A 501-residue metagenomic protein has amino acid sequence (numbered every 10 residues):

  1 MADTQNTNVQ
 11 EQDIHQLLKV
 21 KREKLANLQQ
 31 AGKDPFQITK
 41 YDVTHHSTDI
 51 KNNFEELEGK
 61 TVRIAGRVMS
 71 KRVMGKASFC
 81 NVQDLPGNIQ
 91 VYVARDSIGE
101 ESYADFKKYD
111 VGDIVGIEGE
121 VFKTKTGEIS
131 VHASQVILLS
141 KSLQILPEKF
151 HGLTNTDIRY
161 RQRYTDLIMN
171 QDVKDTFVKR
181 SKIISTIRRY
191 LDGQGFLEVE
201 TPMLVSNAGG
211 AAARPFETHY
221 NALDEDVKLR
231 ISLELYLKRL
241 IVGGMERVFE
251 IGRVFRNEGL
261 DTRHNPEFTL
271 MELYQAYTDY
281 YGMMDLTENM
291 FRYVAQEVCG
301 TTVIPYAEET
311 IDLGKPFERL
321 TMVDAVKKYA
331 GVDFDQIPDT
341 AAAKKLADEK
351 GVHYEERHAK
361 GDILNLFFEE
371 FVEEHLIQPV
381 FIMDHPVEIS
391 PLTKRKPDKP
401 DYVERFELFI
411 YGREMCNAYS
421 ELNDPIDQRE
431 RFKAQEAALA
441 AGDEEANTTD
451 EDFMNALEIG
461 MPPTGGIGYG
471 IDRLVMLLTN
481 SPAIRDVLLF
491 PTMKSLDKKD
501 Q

Functional and structural regions predicted by a protein language model:
M1-Q501: Class II aminoacyl-tRNA synthetase catalytic cores and aaRS-like
